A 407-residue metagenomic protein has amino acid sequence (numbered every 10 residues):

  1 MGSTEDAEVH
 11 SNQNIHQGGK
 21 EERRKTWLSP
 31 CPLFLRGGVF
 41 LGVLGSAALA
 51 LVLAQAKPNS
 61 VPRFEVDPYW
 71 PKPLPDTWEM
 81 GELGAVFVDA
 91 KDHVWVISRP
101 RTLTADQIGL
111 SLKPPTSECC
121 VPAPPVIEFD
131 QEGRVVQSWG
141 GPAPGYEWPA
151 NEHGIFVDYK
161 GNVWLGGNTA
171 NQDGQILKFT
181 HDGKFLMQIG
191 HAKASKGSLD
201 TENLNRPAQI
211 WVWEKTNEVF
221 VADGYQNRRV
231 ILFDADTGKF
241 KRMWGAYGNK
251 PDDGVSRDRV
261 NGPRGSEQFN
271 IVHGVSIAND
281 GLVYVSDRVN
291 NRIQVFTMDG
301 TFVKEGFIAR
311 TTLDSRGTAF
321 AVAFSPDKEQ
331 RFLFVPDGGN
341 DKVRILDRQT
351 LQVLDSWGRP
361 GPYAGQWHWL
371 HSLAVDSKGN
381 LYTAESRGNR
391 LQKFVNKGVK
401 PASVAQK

Functional and structural regions predicted by a protein language model:
M1-G45: Short, low-complexity, charge-dense intrinsically disordered segments
L49-A54: Sec/Tat signal peptide C-region and signal peptidase I cleavage site
Q55-K407: Eukaryotic scaffold repeat domains enriched in small/polar residues
